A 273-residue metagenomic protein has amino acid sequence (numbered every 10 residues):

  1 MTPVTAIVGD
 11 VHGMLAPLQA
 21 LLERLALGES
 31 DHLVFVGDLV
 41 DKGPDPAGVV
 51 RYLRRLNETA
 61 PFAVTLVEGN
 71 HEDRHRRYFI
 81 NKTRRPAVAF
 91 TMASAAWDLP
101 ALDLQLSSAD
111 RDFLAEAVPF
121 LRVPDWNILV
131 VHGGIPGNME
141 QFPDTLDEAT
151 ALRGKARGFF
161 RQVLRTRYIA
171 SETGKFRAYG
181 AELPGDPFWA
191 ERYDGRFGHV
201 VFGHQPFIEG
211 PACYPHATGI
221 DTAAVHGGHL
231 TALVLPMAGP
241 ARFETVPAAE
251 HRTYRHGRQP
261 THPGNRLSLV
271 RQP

Functional and structural regions predicted by a protein language model:
M1-A6, R122-L129, Y214: Beta-strand-turn-beta hairpins that frame and shape the catalytic cleft of phosphate-ester-processing enzymes
M1-Y52, E58: N-terminal active-site segment of His-dependent metallophosphoesterases
I7, I128-G137, V200-F202, T218-I220: Short hydrophobic-aromatic micro-motifs
D10, L33, D38, L53 (+6 more regions): Divalent metal-coordination and catalytic microenvironments
H12-P17, D41-P44, H71-R76, P136-N138 (+2 more regions): Active-site environment of divalent metal-dependent phosphoester hydrolases
D31, A60-V64, F197: A short helix->loop->beta-strand "cap" motif at the edges of active sites that frequently abuts
K42-S171: Active-site neighborhood of divalent metal-dependent phosphoester bond hydrolases
D147-P273: Acidic, His/Gly-rich catalytic cores of divalent-metal-dependent hydrolytic chemistry
